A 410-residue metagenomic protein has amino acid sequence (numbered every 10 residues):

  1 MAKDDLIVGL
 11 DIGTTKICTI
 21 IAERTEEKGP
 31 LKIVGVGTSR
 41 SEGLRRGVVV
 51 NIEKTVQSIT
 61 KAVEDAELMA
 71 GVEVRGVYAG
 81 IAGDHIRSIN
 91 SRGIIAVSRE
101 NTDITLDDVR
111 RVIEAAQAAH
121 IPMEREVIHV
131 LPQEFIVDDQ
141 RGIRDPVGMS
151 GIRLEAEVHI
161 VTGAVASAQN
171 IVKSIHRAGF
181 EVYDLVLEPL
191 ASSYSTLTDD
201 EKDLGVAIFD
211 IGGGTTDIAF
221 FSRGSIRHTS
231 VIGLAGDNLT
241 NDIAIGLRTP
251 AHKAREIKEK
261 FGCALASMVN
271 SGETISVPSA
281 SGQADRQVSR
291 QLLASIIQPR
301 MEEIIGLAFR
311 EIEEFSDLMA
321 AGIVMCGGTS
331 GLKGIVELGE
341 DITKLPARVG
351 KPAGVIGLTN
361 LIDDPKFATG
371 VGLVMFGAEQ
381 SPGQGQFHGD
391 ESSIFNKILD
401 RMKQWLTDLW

Functional and structural regions predicted by a protein language model:
M1-T14, I20-I208, S225-I226, G236 (+6 more regions): Nucleotide/phosphate-binding catalytic cleft detector across ATP-hydrolyzing and phosphate-transferring enzymes
D11, D210, V231, C326-G328: Small/polar loops that bind or transfer phosphate-bearing groups
T15, G214: Conserved Rossmann-like nucleotide-cofactor binding loop
T19, T216-I218: Short beta-strand motif preference
G205-A207, A219, G224-R227, N238 (+2 more regions): Conserved structured catalytic cores and adjacent interaction surfaces of nucleotide-binding/hydrolyzing enzymes
A235, L239, G331, K366-G372: Catalytic-loop motifs flanking and including active-site residues across diverse enzymes
R286-G357: C-terminal structural cap/anchor segments
